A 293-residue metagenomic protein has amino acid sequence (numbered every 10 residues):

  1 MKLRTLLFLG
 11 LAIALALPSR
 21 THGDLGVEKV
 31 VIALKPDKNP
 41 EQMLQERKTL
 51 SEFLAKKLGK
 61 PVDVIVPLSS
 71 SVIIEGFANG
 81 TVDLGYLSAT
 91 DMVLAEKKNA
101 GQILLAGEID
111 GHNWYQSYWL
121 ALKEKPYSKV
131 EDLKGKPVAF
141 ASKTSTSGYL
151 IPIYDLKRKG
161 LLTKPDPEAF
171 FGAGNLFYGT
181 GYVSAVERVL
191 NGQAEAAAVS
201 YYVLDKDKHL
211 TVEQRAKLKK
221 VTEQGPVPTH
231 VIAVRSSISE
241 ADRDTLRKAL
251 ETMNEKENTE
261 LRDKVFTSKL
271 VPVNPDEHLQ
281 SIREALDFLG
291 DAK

Functional and structural regions predicted by a protein language model:
F8-A16: Bacterial N-terminal signal peptides
D24-T49, A55, V227, A233-K293: An extracytoplasmic/periplasmic, membrane-proximal ligand-sensing/linker region
D24-V93: Extracytoplasmic small-molecule ligand-binding "clamshell" domains of the periplasmic binding protein/Venus flytrap
I32-A55, P67, Y115-V186, S268: Bilobed "Venus flytrap"/periplasmic-binding protein-like clamshell domains and structurally analogous long
S71-G85, K98, E131, L176-Y202: Short helices/loops that flank or line small-molecule/ion binding pockets
E75-D132, K143: Acidic, polar ligand-binding/catalytic clefts
Y86-N99, P152-R158, E187-A216: A ligand-binding cleft/hinge motif common to bilobed small-molecule-binding domains
G101-H112, E168, G172, K208-P226: Short beta-strand->loop
